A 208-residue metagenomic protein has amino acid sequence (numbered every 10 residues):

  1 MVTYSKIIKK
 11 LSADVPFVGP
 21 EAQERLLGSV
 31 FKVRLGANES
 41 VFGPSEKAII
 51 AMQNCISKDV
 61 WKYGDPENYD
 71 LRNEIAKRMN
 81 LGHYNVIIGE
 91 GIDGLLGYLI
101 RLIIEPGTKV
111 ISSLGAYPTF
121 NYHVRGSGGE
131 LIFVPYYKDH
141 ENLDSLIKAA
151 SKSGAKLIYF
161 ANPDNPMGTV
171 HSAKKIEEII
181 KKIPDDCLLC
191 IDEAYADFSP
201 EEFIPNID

Functional and structural regions predicted by a protein language model:
V2-T3, I7-D93, Y98: N-terminal small-domain helix-loop-helix segment of the aminotransferase-like
L35, L189-C190: Residue-level marker for buried hydrophobic side chains located in beta-strands that build the well-ordered beta-sheet
V60-P184, C190, Y195-D208: Conserved core of the PLP fold type I
